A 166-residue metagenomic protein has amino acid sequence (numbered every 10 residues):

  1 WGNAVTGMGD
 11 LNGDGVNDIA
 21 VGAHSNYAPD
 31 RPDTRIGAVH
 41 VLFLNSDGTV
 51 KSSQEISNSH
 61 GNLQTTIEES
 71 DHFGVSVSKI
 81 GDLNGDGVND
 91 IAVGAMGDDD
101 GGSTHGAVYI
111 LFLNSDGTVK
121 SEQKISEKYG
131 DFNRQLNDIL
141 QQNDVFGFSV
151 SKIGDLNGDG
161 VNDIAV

Functional and structural regions predicted by a protein language model:
W1-V166: Conserved beta-strand/short-helix segments that make up beta-rich extracellular adhesion/recognition modules
